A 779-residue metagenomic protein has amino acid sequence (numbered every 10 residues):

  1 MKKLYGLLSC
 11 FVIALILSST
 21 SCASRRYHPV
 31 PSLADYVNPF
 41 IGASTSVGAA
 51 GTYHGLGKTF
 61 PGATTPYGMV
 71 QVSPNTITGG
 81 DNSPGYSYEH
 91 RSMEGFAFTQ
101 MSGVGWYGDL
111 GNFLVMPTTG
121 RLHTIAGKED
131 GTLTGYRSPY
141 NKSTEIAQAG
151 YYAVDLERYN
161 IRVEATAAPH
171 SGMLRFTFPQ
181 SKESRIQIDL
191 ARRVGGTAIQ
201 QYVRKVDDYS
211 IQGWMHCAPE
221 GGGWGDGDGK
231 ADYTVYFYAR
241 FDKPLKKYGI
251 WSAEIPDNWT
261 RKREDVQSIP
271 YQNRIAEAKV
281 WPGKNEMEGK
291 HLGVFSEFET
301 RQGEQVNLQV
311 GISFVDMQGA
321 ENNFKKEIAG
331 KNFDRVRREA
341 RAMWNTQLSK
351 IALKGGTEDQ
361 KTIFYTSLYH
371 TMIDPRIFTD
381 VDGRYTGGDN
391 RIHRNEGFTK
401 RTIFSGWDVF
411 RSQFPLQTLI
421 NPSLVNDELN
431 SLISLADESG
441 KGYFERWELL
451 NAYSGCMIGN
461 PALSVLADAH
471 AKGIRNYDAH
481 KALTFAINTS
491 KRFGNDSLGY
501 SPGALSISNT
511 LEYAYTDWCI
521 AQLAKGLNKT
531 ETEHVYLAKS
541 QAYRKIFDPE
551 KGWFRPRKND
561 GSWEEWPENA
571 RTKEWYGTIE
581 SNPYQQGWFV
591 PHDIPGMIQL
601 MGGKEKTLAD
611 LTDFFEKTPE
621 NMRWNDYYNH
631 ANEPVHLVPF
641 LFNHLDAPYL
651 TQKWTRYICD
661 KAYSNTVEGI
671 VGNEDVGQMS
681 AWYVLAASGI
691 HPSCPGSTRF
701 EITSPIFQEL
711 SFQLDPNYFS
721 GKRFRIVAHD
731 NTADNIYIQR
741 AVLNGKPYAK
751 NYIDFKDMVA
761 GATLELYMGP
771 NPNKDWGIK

Functional and structural regions predicted by a protein language model:
M1-Y27: Bacterial Sec-dependent N-terminal signal peptides
R25-L511, A524-K545, K551, N559-Q585 (+5 more regions): Accessory carbohydrate-recognition regions in carbohydrate-active enzymes
T516: ATP-dependent phospho-/nucleotidyl transfer catalytic cores
F724-A733: Short aromatic-glycine motifs in intrinsically disordered, low-complexity regions
Y737: Extracellular attachment/recognition segments
